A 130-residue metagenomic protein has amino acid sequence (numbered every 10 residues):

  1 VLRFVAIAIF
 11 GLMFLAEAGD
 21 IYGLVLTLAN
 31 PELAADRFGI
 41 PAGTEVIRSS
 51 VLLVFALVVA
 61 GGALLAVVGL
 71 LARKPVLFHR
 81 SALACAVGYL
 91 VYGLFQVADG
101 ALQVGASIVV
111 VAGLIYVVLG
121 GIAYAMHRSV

Functional and structural regions predicted by a protein language model:
V1-A8, S129: N-terminal membrane topogenic signal
A6-E17, A56, A60, A82-A86 (+1 more regions): Residues within membrane-spanning alpha-helices of integral membrane proteins, especially the hydrophobic core/packing
I9-L57: Hydrophobic transmembrane helix segments
V25-A35, L71-P75, A98-G105, Y124 (+1 more regions): Transmembrane helix-loop junctions in multipass membrane proteins, especially transporters and channels
R48-A60, S107-Y116: Alpha-helical transmembrane segments of polytopic membrane proteins
G62-Y89: Loop-to-transmembrane helix junctions at the membrane interface
G88-V110: Membrane-helix boundary connector in multi-pass membrane proteins
L114-V130: Membrane-water interface at the C-terminal end of transmembrane alpha helices
